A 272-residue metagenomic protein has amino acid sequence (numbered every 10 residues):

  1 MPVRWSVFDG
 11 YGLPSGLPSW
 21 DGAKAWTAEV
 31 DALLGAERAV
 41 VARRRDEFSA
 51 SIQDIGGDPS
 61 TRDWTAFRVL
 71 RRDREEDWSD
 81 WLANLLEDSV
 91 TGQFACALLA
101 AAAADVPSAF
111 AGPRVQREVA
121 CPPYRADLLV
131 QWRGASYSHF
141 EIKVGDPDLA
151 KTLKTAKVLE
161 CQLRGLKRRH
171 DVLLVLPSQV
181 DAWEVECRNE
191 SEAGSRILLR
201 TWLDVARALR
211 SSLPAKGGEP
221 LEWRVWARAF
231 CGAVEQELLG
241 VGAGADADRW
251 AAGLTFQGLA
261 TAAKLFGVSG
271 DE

Functional and structural regions predicted by a protein language model:
M1-E272: Charged, terminal alpha-helix-loop-beta segments that serve as non-catalytic nucleic-acid engagement and/or assembly
